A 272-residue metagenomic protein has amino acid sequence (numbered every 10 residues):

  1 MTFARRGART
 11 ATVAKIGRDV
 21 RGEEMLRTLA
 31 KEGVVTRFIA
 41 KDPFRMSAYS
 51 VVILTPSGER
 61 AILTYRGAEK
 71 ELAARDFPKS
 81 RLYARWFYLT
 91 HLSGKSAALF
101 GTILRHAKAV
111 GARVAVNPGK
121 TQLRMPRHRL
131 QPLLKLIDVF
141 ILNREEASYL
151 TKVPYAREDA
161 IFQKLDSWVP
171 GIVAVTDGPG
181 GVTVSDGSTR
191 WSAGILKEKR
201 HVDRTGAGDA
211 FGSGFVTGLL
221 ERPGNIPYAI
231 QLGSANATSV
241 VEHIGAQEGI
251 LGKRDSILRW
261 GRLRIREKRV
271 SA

Functional and structural regions predicted by a protein language model:
F3, N143, G208: Short, conserved phosphate/pyrophosphate- and ester-handling motifs at nucleotide-, phospho-/glycolipid
A4-R5, L220: Gly/Ala-rich phosphate-binding loop of Rossmann-like dinucleotide-binding domains, activating on the conserved
R5-L89, S256-A272: Conserved N-terminal subdomain of the carbohydrate kinase-like
A11, Y88, V114-A115, A174: Structural detector of well-ordered beta-strand residues that form the stable sheet scaffold of enzyme domains
E69-F77, A98, L123-H128: Active-site glycine-rich loop that binds ribose-phosphate moieties when present
S96-I103: Active-site-adjacent beta->alpha loops and helix N-cap segments on the catalytic face of soluble alpha/beta enzymes
L104-R105, V110-R113, G119-S192: Conserved phosphate/ATP/ADP-binding segment of small-molecule kinases
Y155-A272: Conserved phosphate-binding/catalytic region of the ribokinase-like
